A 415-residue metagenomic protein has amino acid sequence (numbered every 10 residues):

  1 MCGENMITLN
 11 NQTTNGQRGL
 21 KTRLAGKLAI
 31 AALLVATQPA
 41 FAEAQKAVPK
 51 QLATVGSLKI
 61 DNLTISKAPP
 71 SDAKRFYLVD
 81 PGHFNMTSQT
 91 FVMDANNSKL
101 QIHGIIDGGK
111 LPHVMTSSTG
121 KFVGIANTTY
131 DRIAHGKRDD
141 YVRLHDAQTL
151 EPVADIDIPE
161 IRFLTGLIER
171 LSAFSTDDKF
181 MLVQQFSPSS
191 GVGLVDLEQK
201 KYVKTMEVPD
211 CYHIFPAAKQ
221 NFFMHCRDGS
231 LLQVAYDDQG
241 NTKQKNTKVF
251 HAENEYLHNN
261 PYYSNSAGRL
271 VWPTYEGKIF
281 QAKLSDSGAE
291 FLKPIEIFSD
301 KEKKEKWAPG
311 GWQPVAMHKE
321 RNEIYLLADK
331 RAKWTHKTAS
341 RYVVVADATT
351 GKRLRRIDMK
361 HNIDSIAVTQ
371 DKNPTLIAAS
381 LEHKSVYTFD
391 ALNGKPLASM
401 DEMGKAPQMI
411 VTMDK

Functional and structural regions predicted by a protein language model:
Q51-K59, K99-I106, P112, E151-F163 (+5 more regions): A short beta-strand motif characteristic of beta-propeller blades
K59-K67, G108-T119, F163-A173, P209-K219 (+4 more regions): Repeated scaffold domains used in trafficking and secretory/extracellular systems, primarily beta-propellers
P70-G82, A126-D139, L326-S340: Short, conserved, GDST-rich strand-edge loop motifs in beta-rich repeat architectures
A73-R75, T119-K121, D177-K179, K219-Q220 (+3 more regions): Short coil/turn segments that connect the beta-strands within blades of beta-propeller domains
G82-M86, T129-I133, P188-S189, G229-L231 (+3 more regions): Short glycine/acidic-enriched loop and turn motifs that connect beta-strands
A95-S98, A147-T149, D196-K200, Y236-Q239 (+3 more regions): Short loop/turn segments that connect beta-strands within beta-propeller blades
P152-G191, Q199-H213: Asp-box/WD-like beta-propeller blade repeats and closely related beta-sheet repeat scaffolds
A308-A348, R356-K372: Loop/turn-rich, solvent-exposed surfaces of beta-rich toroidal or solenoidal domains
